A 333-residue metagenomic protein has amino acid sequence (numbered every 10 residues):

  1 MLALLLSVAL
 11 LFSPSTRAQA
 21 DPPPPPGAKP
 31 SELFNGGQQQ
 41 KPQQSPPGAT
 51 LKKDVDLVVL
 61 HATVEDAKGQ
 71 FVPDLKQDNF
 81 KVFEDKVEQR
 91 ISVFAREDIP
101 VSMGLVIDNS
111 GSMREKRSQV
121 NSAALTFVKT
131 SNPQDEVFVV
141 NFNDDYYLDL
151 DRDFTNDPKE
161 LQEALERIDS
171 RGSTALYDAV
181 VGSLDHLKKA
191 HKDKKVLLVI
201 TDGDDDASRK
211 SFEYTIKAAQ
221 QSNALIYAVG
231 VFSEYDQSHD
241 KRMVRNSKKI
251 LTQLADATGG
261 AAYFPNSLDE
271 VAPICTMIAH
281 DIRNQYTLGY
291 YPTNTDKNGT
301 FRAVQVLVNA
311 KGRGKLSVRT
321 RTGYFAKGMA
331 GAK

Functional and structural regions predicted by a protein language model:
L2-S13: Bacterial N-terminal signal peptides
R17-K333: Scaffold/interface architecture of coatomer-like assemblies
